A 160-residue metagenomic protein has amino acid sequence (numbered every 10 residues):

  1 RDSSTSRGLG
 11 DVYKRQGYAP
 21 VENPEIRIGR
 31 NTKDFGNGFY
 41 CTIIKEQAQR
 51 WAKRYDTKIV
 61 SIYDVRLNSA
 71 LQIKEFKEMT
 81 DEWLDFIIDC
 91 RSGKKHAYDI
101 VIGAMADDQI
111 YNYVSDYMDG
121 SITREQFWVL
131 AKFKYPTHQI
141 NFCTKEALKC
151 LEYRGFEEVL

Functional and structural regions predicted by a protein language model:
R1-D2, I26, G36: Generic detector of short alpha-helix boundary/capping microenvironments and adjacent low-complexity segments
R1-Y13: Single conserved hydrophobic/aromatic residue that forms the stacking wall/gate of nucleotide- or nucleobase-binding
R7, V21-N23, D34, R54-L160: Conserved NAD+-utilizing ADP-ribose enzyme module
D11-K33: Short aromatic-glycine-(Arg/Gly/Cys) micro-motifs in beta-strand/loop hairpins
Y13-K14, F35, F39-Y40, Y63: Aromatic side chains
Q16, K45, V65: Residues immediately flanking
R30-K53: Extended catalytic/binding region for NAD+/ADP-ribose chemistry, centered on the ART fold
